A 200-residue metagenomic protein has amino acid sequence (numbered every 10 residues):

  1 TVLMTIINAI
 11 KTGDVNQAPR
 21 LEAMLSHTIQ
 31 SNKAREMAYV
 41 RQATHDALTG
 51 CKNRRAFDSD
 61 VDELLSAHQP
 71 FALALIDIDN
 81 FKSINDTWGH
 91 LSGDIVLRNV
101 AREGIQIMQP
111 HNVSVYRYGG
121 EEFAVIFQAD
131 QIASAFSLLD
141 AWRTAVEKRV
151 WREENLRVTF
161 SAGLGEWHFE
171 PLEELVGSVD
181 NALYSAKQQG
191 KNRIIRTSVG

Functional and structural regions predicted by a protein language model:
L3-A47, R55-A72, S114-R117: Signal-transducing coiled-coil linker helices
I29, F136-D140, G165-G200: Catalytic-core segments of nucleotide cyclases and related cyclic-nucleotide turnover enzymes
Y39-S59, I76-H90, R98: Conserved nucleotide-binding and Mg2+-coordinating catalytic segments in signaling enzymes
F57, V61, L97, A101-G104 (+2 more regions): Heptad-repeat coiled-coil signal-transmission/dimerization helices
F81, V100, Y118, F123 (+2 more regions): Hydrophobic framework residues that shape the active-site pocket of cyclic nucleotide turnover catalytic cores
S92-N112, E122: Active-site-proximal alpha-helical element of nucleotidyl cyclase-like catalytic domains and analogous helices
V96, A124-T144, L175: Short helix/loop segment flanking the catalytic signature motif in cyclic-nucleotide metabolism enzymes
R117, T144-F160: Catalytic core regions of nucleotide second-messenger enzymes
